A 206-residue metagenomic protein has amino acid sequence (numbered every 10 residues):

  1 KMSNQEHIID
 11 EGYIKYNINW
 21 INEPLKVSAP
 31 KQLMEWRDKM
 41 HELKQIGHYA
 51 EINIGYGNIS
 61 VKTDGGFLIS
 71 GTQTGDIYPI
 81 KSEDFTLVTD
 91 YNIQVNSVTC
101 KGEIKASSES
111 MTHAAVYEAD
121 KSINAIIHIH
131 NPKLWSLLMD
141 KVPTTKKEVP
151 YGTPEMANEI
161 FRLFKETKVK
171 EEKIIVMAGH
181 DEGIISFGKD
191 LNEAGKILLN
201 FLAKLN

Functional and structural regions predicted by a protein language model:
M2-N206: Glycine-rich flexible loops
